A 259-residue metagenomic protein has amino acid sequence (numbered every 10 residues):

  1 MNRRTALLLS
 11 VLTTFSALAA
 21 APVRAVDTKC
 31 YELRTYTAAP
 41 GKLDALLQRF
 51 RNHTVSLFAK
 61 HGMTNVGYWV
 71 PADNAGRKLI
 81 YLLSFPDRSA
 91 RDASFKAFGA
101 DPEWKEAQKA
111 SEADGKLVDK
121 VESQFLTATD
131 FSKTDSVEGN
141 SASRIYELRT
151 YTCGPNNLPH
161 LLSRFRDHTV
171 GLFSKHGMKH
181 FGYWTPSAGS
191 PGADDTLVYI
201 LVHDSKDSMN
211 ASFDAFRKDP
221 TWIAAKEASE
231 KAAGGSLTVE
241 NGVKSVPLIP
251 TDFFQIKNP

Functional and structural regions predicted by a protein language model:
R3-L7: N-terminal export leaders
L8-A17: Bacterial N-terminal signal peptides
L18-A224, A228-P259: Short S/T/G/P-rich N-terminal loop/turn motif that feeds into the first structured element of a domain
